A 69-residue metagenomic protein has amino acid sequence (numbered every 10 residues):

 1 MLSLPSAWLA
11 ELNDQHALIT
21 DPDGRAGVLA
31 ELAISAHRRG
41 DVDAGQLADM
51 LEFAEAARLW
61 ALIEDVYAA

Functional and structural regions predicted by a protein language model:
M1-A69: Acidic, Ser/Pro/Thr-rich low-complexity regulatory regions and the short amphipathic helical interaction modules they
